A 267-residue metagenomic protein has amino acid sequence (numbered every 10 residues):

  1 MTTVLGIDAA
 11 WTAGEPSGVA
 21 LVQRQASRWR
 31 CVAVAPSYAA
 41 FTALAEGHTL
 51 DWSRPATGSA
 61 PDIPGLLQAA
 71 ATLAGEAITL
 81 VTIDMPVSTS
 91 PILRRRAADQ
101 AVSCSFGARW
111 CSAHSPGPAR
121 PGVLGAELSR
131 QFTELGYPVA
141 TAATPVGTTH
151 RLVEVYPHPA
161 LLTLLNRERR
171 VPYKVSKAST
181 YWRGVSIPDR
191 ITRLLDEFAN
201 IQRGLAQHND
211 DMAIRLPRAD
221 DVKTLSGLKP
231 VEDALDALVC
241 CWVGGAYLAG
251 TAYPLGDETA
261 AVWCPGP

Functional and structural regions predicted by a protein language model:
M1-L5, A9-P267: RNase H-like (RuvC/DEDD) metal-dependent nuclease/polynucleotide-processing core
